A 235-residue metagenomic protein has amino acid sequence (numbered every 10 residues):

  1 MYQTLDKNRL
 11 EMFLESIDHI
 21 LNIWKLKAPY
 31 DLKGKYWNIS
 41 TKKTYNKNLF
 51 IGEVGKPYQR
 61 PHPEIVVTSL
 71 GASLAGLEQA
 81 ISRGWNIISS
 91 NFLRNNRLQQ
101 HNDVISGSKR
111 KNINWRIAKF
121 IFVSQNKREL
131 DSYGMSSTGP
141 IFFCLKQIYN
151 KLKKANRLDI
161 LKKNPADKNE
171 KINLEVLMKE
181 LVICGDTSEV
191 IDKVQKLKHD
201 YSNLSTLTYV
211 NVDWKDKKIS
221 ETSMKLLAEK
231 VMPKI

Functional and structural regions predicted by a protein language model:
M1-T4, S82: Acidic/polar active-site rim loop that often engages polyanionic ligands
D6-K56, R97-Y201: An alpha-helical appendage that flanks or caps ligand/catalytic pockets
M12, S16, L227-I235: Alpha-helix-loop-beta-strand connector modules within alpha/beta enzyme cores
P61-G71, K179-T187: Active-site mouth loops of central-metabolism enzymes
I65-T68, W85-S90, I113-F120, S205-V210: Hydrophobic faces of well-ordered beta-strands that scaffold small-molecule active sites in alpha/beta enzyme cores
S69-N96: A conserved active-site cap/scaffold subdomain adjacent to cofactor or substrate pockets
S73-L74, N96-R97, S124-N126, W214-K218: Flexible loop/turn segments at secondary-structure boundaries
D186-K230: Long, low-complexity C-terminal extensions of enzymes
